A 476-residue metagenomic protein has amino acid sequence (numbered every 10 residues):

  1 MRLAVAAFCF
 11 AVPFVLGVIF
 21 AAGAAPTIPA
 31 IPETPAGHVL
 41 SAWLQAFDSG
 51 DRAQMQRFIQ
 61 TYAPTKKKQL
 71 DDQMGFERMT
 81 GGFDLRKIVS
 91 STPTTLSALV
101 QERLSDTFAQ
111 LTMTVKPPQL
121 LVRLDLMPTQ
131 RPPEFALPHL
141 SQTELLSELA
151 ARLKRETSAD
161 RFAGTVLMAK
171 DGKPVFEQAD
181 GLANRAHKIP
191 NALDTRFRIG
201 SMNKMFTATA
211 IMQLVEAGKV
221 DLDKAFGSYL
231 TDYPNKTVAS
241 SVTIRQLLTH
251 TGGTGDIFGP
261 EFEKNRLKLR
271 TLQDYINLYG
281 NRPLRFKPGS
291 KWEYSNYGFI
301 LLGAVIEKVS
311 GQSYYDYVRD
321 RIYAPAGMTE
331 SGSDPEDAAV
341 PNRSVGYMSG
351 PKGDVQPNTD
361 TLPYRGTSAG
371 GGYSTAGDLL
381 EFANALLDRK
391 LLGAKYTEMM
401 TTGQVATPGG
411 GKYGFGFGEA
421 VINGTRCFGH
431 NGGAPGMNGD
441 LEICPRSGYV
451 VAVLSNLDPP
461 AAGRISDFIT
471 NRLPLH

Functional and structural regions predicted by a protein language model:
A6-I19: Bacterial N-terminal signal peptides
A22-A53, T61, R131-S147, K291: Short, low-complexity N-terminal intrinsically disordered segments enriched in polar/charged residues
G37-H38, A42, S49-S97: Short solvent-exposed beta->alpha transition segments
S90-P93, S97-D106, Q404-P445, A452-S455: Short, Gly/Ser/Thr-enriched beta-strand-loop segments that form substrate-interacting elements of hydrolase/peptidase
S91-P138, Q142-T143: Exposed beta-sheet edge and beta->alpha loop/turn motif
T107-A109, D160-A163, G436-M437: Short, small/polar residue-rich loop motifs at catalytic or cofactor-binding pockets
S141-I199, K219, Y229, T425: Short, conserved catalytic-motif segment at the N-terminal edge
N184, T237-P435: Short, surface-exposed loop or secondary-structure junction motifs that flank catalytic or metal-binding residues
